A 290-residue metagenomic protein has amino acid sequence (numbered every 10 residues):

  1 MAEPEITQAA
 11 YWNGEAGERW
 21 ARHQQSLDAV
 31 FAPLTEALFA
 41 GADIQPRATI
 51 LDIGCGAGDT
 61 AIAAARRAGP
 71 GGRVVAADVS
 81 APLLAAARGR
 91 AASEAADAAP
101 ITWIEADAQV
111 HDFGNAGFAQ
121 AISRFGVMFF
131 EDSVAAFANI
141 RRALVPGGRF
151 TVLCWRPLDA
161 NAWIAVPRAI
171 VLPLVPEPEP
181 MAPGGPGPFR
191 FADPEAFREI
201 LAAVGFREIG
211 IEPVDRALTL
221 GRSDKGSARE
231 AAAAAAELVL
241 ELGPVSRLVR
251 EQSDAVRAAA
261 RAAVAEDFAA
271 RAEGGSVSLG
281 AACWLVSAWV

Functional and structural regions predicted by a protein language model:
M1-R19: N-terminal, positively charged/glycine-rich alpha-helical extensions of SAM-dependent methyltransferases
Y11, H23, D28-F31, D59 (+1 more regions): Conserved Class I S-adenosyl-L-methionine
A29-A48, A63: Conserved alpha-helix/loop element of class I SAM-dependent methyltransferases that forms part of the SAM/SAH-binding
R47, P70-G71, L144-F150: Short glycine-dipeptide loop
T49-H111, A135: Class I SAM-dependent methyltransferase SAM/SAH-binding core
Q109-A121: A short acidic, Gly/Pro-enriched loop at the edge of an enzyme's catalytic core that lines a small-molecule cofactor
A119-S133, R156: A short SAM/SAH-binding and catalytic strip from SAM-dependent methyltransferases
V134, R149-K225: Conserved catalytic/acceptor-binding region of the Class I
